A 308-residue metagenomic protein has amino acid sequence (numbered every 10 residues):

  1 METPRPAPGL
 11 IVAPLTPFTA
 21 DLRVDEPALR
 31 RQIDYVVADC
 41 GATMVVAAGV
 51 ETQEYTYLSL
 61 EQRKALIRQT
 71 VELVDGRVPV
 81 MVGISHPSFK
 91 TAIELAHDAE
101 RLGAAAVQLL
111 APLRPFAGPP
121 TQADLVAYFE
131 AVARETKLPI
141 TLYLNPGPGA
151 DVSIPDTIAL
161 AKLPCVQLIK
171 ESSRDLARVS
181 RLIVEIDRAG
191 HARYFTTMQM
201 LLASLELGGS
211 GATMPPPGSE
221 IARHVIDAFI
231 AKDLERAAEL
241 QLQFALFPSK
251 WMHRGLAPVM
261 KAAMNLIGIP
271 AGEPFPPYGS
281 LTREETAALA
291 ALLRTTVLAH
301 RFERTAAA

Functional and structural regions predicted by a protein language model:
M1, D98-A99, L160, A203: A general structural signal for stabilizing positions within well-ordered secondary structure
E2-D151, E303: Active-site beta->alpha loop and helix N-cap motifs at the rims of alpha/beta catalytic domains
P6-P17, Y35-A42, E206-G209, P217 (+1 more regions): C-terminal alpha-helical cap/extension of soluble enzyme domains
I33, I67, A96, F129 (+3 more regions): A generic alpha-helix structural signal
I67, A92, V179, A222 (+1 more regions): A general structural signal for well-ordered alpha-helical segments in protein cores
A131-R134, P146-R254: Catalytic alpha/beta core domains of metabolic enzymes, predominantly
